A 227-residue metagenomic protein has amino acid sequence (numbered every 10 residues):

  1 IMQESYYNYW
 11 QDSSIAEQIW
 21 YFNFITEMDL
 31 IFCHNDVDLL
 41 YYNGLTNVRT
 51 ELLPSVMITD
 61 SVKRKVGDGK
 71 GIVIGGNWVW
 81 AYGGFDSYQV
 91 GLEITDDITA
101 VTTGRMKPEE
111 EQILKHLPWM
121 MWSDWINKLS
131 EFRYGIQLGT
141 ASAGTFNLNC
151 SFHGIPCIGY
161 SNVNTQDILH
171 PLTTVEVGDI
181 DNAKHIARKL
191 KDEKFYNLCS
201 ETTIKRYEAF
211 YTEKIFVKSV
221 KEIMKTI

Functional and structural regions predicted by a protein language model:
W10-I31: Membrane-proximal helix-turn-helix segments that form the acceptor-binding/catalytic region of lipid-linked
D29-V62: Donor nucleotide-sugar binding/catalytic pocket of nucleotide-sugar-dependent glycosyltransferases
I58-W122: Conserved catalytic-core segment of nucleotide-activated headgroup transferases in glycan assembly
M121-R133, F152: Short acidic alpha-helix that forms the nucleotide-activated donor recognition element in Leloir-type transferases
S130-S142, I155: Acidic donor-binding loop of glycosyltransferase active sites
P156-Y160: Short hydrophobic beta-strand element within catalytic cores of glycosyltransferases and related nucleotide-activated
P171-D181, R188-K194: Conserved acidic donor-binding segment of nucleotide-sugar-dependent glycosyltransferases
K191-K225: A charged, aromatic-enriched C-terminal amphipathic alpha-helix characteristic of glycosyltransferases across folds
